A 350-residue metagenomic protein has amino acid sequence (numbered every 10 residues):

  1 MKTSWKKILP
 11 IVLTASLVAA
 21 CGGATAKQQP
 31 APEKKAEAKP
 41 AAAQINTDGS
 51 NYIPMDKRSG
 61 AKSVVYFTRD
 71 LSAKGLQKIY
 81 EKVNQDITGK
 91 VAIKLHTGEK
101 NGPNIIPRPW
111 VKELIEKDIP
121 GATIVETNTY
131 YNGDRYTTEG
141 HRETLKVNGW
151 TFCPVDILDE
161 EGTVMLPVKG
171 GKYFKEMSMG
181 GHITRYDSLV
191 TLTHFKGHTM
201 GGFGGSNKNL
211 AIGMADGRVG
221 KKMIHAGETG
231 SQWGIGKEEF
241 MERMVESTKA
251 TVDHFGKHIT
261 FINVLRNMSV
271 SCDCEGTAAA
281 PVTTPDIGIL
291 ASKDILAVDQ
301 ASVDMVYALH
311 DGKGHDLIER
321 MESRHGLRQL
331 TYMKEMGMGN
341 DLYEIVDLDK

Functional and structural regions predicted by a protein language model:
M1-L9: Bacterial N-terminal signal peptides that target proteins for export
P10-A19: Bacterial N-terminal signal peptides
C21-K350: N-terminal and secondary-structure boundary signal
